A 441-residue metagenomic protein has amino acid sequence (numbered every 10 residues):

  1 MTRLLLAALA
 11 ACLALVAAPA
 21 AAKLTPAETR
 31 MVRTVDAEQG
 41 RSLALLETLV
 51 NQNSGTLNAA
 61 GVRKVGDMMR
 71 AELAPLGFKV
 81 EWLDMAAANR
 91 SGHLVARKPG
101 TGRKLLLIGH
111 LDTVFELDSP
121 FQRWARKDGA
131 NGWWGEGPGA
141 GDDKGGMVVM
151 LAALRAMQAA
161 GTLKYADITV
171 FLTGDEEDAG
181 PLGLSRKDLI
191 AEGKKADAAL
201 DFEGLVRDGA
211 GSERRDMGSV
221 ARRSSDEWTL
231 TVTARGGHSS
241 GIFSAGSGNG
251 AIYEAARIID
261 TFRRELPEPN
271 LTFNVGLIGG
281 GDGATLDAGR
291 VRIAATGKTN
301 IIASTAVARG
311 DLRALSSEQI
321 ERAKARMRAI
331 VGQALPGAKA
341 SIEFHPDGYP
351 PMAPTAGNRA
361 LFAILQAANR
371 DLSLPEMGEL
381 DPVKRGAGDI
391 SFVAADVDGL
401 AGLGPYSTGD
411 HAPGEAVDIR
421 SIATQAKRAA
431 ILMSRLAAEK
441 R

Functional and structural regions predicted by a protein language model:
M1-A8: Bacterial N-terminal signal peptides that target proteins for export
A17-P19: N-terminal signal peptide c-region/cleavage motif recognized by signal peptidases
K23-P138, Q158-K164: Acidic/His- and Gly-rich active-site-bordering loop/insert found across diverse amide/peptide-bond hydrolases
L107, D128-P181, D226-V232, G241-E265 (+2 more regions): Alpha-helical metal-binding/catalytic segments enriched in His/Glu/Asp
W134, D143-A221, G280-R290, R441: Acidic/histidine-rich catalytic neighborhood of metal-dependent amide-processing enzymes
A191-P351: Midchain, well-structured core segments that form catalytic/ion-binding scaffolds
Y253-E268, T272-G283, Y349-L400: Active-site-adjacent substrate-binding region of metalloamidase/peptidase-like peptide-processing proteins
L372-E439: Zn-dependent metallopeptidase/amidohydrolase metal-coordination segment
